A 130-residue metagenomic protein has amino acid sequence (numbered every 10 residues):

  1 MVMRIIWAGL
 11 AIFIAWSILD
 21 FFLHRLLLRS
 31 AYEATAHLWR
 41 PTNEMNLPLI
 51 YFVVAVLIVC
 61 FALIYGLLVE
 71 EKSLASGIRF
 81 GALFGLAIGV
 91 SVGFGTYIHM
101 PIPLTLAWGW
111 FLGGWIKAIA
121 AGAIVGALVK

Functional and structural regions predicted by a protein language model:
M1-K130: Juxtamembrane/disordered regions of integral membrane proteins
